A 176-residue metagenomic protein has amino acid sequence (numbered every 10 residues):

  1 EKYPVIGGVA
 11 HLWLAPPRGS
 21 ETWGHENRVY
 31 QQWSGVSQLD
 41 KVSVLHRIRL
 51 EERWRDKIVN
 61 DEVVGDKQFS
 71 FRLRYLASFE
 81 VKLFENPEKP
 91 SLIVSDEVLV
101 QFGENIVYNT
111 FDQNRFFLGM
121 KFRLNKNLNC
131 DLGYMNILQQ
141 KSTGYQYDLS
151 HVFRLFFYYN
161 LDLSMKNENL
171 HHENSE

Functional and structural regions predicted by a protein language model:
E1, Q31-S37, L50, Y75-V81 (+2 more regions): Residues on the lipid-exposed face of transmembrane beta-strands in outer-membrane beta-barrel proteins
Y3-G7, D40-V44, E85-P90, K126-L132 (+1 more regions): Repeated loop/turn-to-beta-strand initiation elements of outer-membrane beta-barrel proteins
G7-V9, W33, H46-I48, L92-D96 (+3 more regions): Membrane-embedded beta-strand positions of outer-membrane beta-barrel proteins
H11-P17, S37-L39, L50-W54, V98-F102 (+2 more regions): Transmembrane beta-strands of outer-membrane beta-barrel pores
P16-S20, N60-K67, G103-I106, K141-T143: Extracellular loop and loop/strand-boundary signature of outer-membrane beta-barrel proteins
S20-L73: Hydrophobic, well-structured mid-protein blocks that either form specific transmembrane helices
H25-V29, K67-Y75, T110-F116, L149-F153: Residues that define the transmembrane beta-barrel architecture of outer-membrane proteins
W33, L149-E176: Outer-membrane beta-barrel "beta-signal"
